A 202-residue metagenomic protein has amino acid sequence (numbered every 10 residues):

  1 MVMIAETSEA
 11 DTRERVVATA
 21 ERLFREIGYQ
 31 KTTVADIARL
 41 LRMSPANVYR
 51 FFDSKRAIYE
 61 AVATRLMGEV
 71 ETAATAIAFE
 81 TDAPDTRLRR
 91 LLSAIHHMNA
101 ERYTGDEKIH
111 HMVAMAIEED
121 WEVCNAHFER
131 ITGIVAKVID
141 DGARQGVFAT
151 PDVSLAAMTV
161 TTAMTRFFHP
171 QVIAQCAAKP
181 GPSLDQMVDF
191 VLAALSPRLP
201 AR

Functional and structural regions predicted by a protein language model:
M1-D11, L199-R202: N-terminal intrinsically disordered/low-complexity leader segments
V2-I4, R15, T19-A57, A61 (+1 more regions): Helix-turn-helix
V17, R89, S93, T132 (+4 more regions): An amphipathic alpha-helix signature
V17, Y59, A63, M67 (+1 more regions): Amphipathic, non-transmembrane alpha-helical scaffold segments
T19-L23, A94, M98, A163: Short amphipathic alpha-helical elements of helix-turn-helix/winged-helix folds
A61, T75-R102, A156-V160, P200: Hydrophobic alpha-helical connector segments
R90, H96-A136, R144: Short secondary-structure transition hinges
D106-A114, W121, N125, A143-D189 (+1 more regions): Hydrophobic/aromatic-rich alpha-helical bundle segments in the mid-to-C-terminal region
